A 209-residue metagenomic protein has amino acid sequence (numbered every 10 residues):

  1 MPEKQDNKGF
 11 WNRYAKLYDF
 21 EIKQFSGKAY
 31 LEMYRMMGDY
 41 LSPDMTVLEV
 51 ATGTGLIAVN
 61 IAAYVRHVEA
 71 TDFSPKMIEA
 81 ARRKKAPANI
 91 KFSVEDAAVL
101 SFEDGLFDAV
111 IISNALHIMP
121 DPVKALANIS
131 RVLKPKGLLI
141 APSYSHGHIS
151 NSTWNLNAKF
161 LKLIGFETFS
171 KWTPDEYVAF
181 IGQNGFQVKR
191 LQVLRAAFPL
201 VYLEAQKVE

Functional and structural regions predicted by a protein language model:
M1-S42, L56, A80, K84 (+3 more regions): Conserved class I S-adenosyl-L-methionine
P2-Q5, E21, I140-N184, K189-L194: C-terminal alpha-helical "lid/dimerization" subdomain adjacent to the S-adenosyl-L-methionine
M37, I61, I129: Class I S-adenosylmethionine-dependent transferase superfamily signal
M45, G137: Glycine-centered, small-residue-biased loops immediately flanking beta-strands in adenine/cofactor-binding cores
L48-V99: Class I SAM-dependent methyltransferase SAM/SAH-binding core
A98-A109: A short acidic, Gly/Pro-enriched loop at the edge of an enzyme's catalytic core that lines a small-molecule cofactor
A109-P122: A short SAM/SAH-binding and catalytic strip from SAM-dependent methyltransferases
V123-P135: A short glycine-rich, Lys/Arg-flanked "PGG" loop and its adjoining helix->strand segment in the class I
